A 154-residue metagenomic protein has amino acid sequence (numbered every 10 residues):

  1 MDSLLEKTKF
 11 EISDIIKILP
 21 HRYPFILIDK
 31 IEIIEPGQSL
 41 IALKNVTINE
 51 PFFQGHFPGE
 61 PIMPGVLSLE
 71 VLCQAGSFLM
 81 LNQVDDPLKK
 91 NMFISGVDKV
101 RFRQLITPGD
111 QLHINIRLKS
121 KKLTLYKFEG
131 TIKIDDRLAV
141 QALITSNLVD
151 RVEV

Functional and structural regions predicted by a protein language model:
M1-I28, I33: N-terminal leader/capping segments at the start of a protein or of a new domain
D2-K9, G76-H113, A139-Q141, S146-N147: Hydrophobic beta-strand-centered segment that forms part of the acyl-chain substrate-binding groove
I16, G59-E60, F102-Q104: Beta-strand-rich interaction surfaces with strong enrichment in secreted/lumenal proteins
Y23-M63: Catalytic strand-loop segment that frames the active site of acyl-thioester-processing enzymes
I26, G37-I41, Q111-H113, K127 (+1 more regions): Intrinsic-disorder/low-complexity, polar/charged segments enriched in Ser/Thr/Lys/Arg/Asp/Glu/Gln
I31, M63-D86: Active-site helix/loop of acyl-thioester processing domains in fatty-acid/polyketide metabolism, spanning hotdog-fold
I31, V97-D135: Hydrophobic beta-sheet segments that form the core/acyl-binding groove of ACP/CoA-dependent acyl-chain-processing
L125-K127, T131-V152: Mixed-charge, glycine-accented linear interaction segment located at domain edges/termini
